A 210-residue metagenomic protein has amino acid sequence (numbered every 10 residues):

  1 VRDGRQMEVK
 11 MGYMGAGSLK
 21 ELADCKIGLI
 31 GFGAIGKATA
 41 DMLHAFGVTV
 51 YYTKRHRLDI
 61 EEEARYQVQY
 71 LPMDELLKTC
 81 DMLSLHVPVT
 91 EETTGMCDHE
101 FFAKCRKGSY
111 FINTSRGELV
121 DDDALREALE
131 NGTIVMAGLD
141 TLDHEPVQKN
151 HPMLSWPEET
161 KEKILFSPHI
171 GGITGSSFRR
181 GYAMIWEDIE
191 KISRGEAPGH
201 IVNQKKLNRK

Functional and structural regions predicted by a protein language model:
V1-K26: Phosphate-binding beta-alpha-beta segment of Rossmann-like dinucleotide-binding domains, i.e., the NAD(P)
L19-A23, H44, A103-K104, E158: Short, flexible hinge/linker loops that cap or flank conserved catalytic cores
I27-L29, Y52: Hydrophobic Val/Ile/Leu positions in short beta-strands of Rossmann-like dinucleotide-binding domains
I35: Hydrophobic/small residue at the entry helix of a nucleotide-binding pocket
A40, H44, L129-E130: Gly/Ala-rich phosphate-binding loop of Rossmann-like dinucleotide-binding domains, activating on the conserved
V50-Y52, G138: Short beta-strand "acidic-cap" motif of Rossmann-like dinucleotide-binding folds
R57-P152: Rossmann-like adenosine-cofactor binding region
G108, T114-K210: Rossmann-like dinucleotide-binding domain for NAD(H)/NADP(H)
